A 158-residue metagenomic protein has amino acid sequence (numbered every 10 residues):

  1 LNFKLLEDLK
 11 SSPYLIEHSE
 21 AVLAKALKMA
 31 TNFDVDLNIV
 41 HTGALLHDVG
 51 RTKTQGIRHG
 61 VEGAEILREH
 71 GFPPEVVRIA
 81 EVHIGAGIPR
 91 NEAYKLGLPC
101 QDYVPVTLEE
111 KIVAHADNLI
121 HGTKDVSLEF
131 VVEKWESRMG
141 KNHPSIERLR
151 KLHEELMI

Functional and structural regions predicted by a protein language model:
L1, A24, G85-I88: Metal-centered catalytic cores of metalloenzymes
L1-H18, L46-R51: Active-site flanking loop/helix segments enriched in acidic
D8, A30-W135: Divalent metal-dependent catalytic cores for phosphoryl transfer on phosphate-bearing substrates
P13, E17, P74-R78, E147: Short, solvent-exposed positions on alpha-helices
H18-K25: Conserved, hydrophobic alpha-helical core segments of structured domains
E20, R68, E154-M157: Generic structural signal for well-ordered, non-transmembrane alpha-helical segments in soluble/cytosolic regions
R138-I158: Charged phosphate-binding loop/patch that engages nucleotide di/tri-phosphates or the phosphate backbone of nucleic
